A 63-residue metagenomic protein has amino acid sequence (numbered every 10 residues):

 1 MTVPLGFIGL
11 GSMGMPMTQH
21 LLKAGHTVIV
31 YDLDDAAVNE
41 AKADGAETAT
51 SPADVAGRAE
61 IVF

Functional and structural regions predicted by a protein language model:
M1-F63: NAD(P)+-binding Rossmann beta1-loop-alpha1 motif at the extreme N-terminus of oxidoreductases
